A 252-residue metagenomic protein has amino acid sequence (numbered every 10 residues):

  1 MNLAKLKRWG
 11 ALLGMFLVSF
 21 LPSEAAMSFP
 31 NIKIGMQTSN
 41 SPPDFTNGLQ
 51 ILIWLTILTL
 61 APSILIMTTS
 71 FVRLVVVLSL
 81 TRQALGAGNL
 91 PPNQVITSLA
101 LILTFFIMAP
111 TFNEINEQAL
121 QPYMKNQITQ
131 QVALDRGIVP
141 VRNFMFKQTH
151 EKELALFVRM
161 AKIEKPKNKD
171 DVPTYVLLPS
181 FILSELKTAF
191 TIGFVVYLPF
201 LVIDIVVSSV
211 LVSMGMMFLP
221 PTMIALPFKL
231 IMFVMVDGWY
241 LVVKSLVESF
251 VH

Functional and structural regions predicted by a protein language model:
M1-A26: N-terminal secretory/membrane targeting signals
N2-L3, E24-H252: Hydrophobic alpha-helical segments and their helix-loop boundaries in membrane and membrane-proximal proteins
